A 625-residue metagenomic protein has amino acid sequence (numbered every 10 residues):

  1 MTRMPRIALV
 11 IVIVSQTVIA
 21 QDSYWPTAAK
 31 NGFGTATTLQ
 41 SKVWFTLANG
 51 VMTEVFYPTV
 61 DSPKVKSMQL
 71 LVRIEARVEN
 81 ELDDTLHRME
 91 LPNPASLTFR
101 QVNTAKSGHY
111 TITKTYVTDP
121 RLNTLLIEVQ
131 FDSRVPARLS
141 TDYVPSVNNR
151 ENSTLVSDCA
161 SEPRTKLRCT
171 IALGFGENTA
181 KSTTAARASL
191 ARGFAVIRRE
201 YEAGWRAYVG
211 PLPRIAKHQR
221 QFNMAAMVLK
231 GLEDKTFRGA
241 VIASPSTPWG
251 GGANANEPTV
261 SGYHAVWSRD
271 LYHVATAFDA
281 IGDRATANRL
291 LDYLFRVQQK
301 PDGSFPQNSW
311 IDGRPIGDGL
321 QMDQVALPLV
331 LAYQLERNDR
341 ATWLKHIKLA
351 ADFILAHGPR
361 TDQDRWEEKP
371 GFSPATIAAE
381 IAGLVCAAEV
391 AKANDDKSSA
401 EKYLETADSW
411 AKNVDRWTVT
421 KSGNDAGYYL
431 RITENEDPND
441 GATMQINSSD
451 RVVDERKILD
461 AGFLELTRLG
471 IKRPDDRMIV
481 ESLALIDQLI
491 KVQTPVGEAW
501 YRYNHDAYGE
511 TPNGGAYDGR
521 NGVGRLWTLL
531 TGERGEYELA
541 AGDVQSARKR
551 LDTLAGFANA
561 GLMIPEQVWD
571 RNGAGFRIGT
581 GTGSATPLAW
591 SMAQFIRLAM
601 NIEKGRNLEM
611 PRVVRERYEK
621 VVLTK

Functional and structural regions predicted by a protein language model:
D22-D61, G317-L335, G441-R473, R525-K625: C-terminal capping/lid segments that line or modulate ligand- or cofactor-binding pockets
D22-N103, S161, E202-I215, Q219: An extended acidic
D22-Y24, K106, T111, D119-G262 (+2 more regions): Acidic/polar, glycine-enriched structural segments that form the non-catalytic walls/loops of the carbohydrate-binding
Q101, Q130-D132, A207-I215, M227-L232 (+7 more regions): Well-ordered alpha-helical scaffold segments within catalytic/enzyme domains
D132-S133, C159-L167, G193-V196, Y201 (+3 more regions): Aromatic-rich carbohydrate-recognition surfaces in CAZymes
N149-E151, L212-Q221, M227, G319-Q321 (+3 more regions): Extended ligand-binding clefts on enzyme/binding-domain cores
L229-F237, G282-F305, R337, W343-Q363 (+6 more regions): Long, well-ordered core segments of solenoidal/helical folds
W249-V260, F305-L320, A356-F372, D440-S449 (+1 more regions): Acidic/His metal-coordination segments adjacent to aromatic residues that form catalytic metal sites in metalloenzymes
